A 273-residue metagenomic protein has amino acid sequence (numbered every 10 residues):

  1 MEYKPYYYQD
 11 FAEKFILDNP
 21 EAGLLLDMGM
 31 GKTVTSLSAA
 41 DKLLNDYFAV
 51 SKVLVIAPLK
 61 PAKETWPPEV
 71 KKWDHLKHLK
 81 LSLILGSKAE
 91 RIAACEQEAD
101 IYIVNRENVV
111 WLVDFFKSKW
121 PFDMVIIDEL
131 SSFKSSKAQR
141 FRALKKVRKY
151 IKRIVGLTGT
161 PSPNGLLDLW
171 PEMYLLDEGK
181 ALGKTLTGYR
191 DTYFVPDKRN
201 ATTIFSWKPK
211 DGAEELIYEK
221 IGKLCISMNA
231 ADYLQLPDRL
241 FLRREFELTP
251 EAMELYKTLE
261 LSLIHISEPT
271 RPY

Functional and structural regions predicted by a protein language model:
M1-L25: Conserved pre-motif I regulatory segment
P20-A39: Walker A/P-loop
T35, S51-V70: Conserved Walker A/P-loop ATP-binding site and its immediately adjacent core in helicase/helicase-like ATPase domains
K52, H78, A93, M124 (+1 more regions): Conserved P-loop NTPase motor "coupling/switch" region that bridges the ATPase
A62-L85: Conserved helix-turn-beta segment of the N-terminal RecA-like "Helicase ATP-binding" lobe in SF1/SF2 helicases
K88-I101, R106-P121: Conserved helix/coil segment N-terminal to the catalytic DExD/H
D128-E129: Walker B catalytic acidic pair
I264-Y273: Single conserved hydrophobic/aromatic residue that forms the stacking wall/gate of nucleotide- or nucleobase-binding
